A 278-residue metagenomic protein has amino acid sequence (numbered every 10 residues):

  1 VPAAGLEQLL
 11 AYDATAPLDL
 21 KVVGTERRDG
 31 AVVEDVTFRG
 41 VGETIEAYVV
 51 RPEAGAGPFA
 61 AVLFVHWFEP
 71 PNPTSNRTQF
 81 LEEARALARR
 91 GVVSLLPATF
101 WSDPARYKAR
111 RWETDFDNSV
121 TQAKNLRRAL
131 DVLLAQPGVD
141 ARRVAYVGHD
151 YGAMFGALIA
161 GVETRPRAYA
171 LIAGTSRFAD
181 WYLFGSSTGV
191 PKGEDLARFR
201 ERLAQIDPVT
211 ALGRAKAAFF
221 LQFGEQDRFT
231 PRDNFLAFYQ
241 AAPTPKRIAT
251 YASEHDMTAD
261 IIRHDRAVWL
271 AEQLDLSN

Functional and structural regions predicted by a protein language model:
D13-A56: N-terminal cap/lid segment of alpha/beta-hydrolase-fold proteins
A60, V65-W67, F223: The conserved beta1-alpha1 loop
V65-A129, W181-F184, T188: Cap/lid segment of the alpha/beta-hydrolase catalytic domain
R127-S187: Primarily recognizes the serine-hydrolase "nucleophile elbow" in alpha/beta-hydrolase and SGNH/GDSL folds
A215, L221-F223: Short beta-strand/loop motif that positions the catalytic acidic residue of the alpha/beta-hydrolase fold
A217, P231-Y239: Short alpha-helix in the alpha/beta-hydrolase fold that links the catalytic acid
E225-T230, D256-M257: Acidic catalytic loop of the alpha/beta-hydrolase fold
Q240-N278: C-terminal catalytic histidine-bearing segment of alpha/beta-hydrolase fold enzymes
